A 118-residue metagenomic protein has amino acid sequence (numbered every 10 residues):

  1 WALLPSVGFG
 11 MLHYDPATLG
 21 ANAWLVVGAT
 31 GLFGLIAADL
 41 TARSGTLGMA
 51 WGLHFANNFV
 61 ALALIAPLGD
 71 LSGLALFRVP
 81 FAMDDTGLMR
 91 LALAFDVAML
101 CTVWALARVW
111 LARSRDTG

Functional and structural regions predicted by a protein language model:
W1-G118: Transmembrane helix-loop-helix hairpins at the membrane interface of multi-pass integral membrane proteins
